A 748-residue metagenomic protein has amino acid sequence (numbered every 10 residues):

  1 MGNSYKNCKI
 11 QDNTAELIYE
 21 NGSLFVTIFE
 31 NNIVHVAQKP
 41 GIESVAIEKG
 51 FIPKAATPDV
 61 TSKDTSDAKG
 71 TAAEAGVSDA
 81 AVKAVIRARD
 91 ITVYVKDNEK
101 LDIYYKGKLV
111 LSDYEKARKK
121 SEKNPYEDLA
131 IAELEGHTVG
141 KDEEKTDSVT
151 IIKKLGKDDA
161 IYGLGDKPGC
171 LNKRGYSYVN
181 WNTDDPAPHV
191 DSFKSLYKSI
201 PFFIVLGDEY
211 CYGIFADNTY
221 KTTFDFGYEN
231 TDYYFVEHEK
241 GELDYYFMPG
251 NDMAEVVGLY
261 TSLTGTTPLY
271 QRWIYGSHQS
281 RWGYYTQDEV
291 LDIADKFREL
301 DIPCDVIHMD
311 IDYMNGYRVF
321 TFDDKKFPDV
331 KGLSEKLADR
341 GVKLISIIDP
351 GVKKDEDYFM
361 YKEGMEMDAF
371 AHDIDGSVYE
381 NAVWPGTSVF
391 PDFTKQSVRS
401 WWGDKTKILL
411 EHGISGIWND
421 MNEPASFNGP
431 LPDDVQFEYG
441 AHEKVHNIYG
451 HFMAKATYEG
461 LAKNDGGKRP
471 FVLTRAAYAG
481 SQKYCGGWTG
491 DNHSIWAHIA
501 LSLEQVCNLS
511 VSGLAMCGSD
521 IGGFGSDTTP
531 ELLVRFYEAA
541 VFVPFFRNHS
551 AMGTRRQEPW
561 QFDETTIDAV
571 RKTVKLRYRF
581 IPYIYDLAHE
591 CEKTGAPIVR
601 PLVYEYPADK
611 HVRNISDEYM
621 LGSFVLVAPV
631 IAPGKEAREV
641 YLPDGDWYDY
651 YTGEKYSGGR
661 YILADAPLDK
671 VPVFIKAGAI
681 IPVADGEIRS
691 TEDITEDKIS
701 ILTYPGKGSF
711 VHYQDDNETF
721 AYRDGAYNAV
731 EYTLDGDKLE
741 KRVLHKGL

Functional and structural regions predicted by a protein language model:
M1-D12, F25-I86: A low-complexity, Ser/Thr/Gly/Pro-enriched, surface-exposed linker/loop concept that marks segments flanking
I18-Y19, P58-Q271, R281-W282, Q287 (+2 more regions): Catalytic and substrate-binding clefts that recognize carbohydrates or anionic sugar/phosphate headgroups
G22, F29-N31, K39-G41, R89-I91 (+21 more regions): An acidic- and aromatic-residue-enriched active-site/binding cleft used to recognize and process polar
L24-I28, D90-K96, Y212-A216, I701 (+1 more regions): Broad, structure-driven detector of short, well-ordered beta-strand segments within folded domains
V26, D90, F202, F297 (+8 more regions): Conserved, mostly hydrophobic/aromatic
G50, D113, Y126, A132-K141 (+3 more regions): Aromatic- and carboxylate-enriched substrate-binding clefts and catalytic-loop regions of carbohydrate-active enzymes
H189-F193, S280-F327: A conserved hydrophobic secondary-structure block that centers on an alpha-helix together with its immediately flanking
Y458-P470, A477-W488, L501-Q505, L509-S519 (+1 more regions): Catalytic core of carbohydrate-active enzymes
